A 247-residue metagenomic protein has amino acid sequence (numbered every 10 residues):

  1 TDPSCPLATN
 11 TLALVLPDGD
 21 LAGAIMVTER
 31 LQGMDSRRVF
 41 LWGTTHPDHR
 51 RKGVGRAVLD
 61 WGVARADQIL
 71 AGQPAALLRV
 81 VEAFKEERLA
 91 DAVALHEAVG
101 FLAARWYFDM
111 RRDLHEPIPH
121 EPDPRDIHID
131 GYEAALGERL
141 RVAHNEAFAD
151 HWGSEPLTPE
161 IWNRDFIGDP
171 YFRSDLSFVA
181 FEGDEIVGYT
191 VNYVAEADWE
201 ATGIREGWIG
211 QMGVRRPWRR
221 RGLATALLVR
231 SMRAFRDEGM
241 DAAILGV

Functional and structural regions predicted by a protein language model:
T1-C5, I25-M34, H151-M212: A conserved beta-strand-loop-helix scaffold within acyl/acetyltransferase catalytic domains
T1-H46, L70: Hydrophobic alpha-helical bundles that form the membrane domains of multi-pass transporters
E29-R125: Acyl-donor-binding surface of acyltransferase catalytic domains
R30-L41, R50, L77, E196-I209 (+2 more regions): A conserved beta-turn-beta hairpin within the catalytic core of GNAT-like acetyltransferases that forms part
T45, M212-V214, V247: Hydrophobic adenine-recognition pocket in adenosine-nucleotide-binding enzymes
R51-Q68, Q211-R216, R220-D237: Conserved acetyl-CoA-binding loop-helix of GNAT-fold acetyltransferases
G62, L140-N145: Hydrophobic alpha-helical core bundles mediating ligand binding, dimerization, or RNAP-core interactions
H128-V142: A short beta-loop-alpha structural element at the N-terminal edge of CoA-dependent acyl/N-acetyltransferase catalytic
